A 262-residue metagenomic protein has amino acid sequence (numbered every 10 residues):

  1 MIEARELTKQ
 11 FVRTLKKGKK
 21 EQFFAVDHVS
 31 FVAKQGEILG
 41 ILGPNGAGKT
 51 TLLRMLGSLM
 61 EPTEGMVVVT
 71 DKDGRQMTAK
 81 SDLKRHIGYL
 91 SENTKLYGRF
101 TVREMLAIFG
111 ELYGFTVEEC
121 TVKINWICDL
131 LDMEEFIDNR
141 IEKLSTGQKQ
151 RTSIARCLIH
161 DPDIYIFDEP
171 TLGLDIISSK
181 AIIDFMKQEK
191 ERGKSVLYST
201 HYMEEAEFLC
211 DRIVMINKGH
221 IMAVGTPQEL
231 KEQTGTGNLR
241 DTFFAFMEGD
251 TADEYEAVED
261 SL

Functional and structural regions predicted by a protein language model:
G57: Helix-to-loop junction immediately C-terminal to a conserved catalytic motif
G65-Q76, D82-L83: Conserved ABC transporter NBD signature motif
A107, E111, E118-F136: Conserved ABC ATPase "signature" region
R140-L144: Conserved ABC ATPase signature
Y165-E169: Catalytic Walker B motif of ABC-type/P-loop ATPase nucleotide-binding domains
V224-G225: ABC ATPase "signature
